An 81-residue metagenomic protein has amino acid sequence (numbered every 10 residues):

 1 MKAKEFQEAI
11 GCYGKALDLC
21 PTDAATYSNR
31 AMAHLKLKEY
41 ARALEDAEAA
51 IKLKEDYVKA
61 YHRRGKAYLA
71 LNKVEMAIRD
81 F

Functional and structural regions predicted by a protein language model:
M1-F81: Alpha-helical tetratricopeptide repeat
